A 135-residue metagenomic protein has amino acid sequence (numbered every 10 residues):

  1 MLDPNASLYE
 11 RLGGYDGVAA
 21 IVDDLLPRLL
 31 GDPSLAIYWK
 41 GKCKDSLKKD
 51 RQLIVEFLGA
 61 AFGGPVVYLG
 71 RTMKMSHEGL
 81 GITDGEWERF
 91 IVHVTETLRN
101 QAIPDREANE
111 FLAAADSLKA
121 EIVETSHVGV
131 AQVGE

Functional and structural regions predicted by a protein language model:
M1-E135: Core of compact, soluble alpha-helical bundle domains
